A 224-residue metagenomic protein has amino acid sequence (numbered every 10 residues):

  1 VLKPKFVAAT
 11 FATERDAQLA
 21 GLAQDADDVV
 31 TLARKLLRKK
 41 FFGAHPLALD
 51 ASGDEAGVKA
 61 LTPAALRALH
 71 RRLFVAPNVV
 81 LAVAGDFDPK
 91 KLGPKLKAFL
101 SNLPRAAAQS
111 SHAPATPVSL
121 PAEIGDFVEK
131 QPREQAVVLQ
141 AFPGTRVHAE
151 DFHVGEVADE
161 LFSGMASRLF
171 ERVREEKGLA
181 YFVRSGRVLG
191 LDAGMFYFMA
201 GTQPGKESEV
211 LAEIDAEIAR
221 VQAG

Functional and structural regions predicted by a protein language model:
V1-F6, F99-A107, A216-G224: A common structural junction motif
F6-A12: Short, flexible active-site-proximal loops enriched in glycine and acidic residues
A12, G21-P77, N102-A149, E160-E209: Non-catalytic beta-strand/loop surface segments
A12-R15, R34, G93, L211 (+1 more regions): Hydrophobic face of alpha-helices
G85-K90, Q203-E207: Helix N-cap motif at beta-to-alpha junctions
K90, P94-K95, F99: Conserved glycine-bearing catalytic or ligand-binding loops at nucleotide- and phosphate-handling centers of large
